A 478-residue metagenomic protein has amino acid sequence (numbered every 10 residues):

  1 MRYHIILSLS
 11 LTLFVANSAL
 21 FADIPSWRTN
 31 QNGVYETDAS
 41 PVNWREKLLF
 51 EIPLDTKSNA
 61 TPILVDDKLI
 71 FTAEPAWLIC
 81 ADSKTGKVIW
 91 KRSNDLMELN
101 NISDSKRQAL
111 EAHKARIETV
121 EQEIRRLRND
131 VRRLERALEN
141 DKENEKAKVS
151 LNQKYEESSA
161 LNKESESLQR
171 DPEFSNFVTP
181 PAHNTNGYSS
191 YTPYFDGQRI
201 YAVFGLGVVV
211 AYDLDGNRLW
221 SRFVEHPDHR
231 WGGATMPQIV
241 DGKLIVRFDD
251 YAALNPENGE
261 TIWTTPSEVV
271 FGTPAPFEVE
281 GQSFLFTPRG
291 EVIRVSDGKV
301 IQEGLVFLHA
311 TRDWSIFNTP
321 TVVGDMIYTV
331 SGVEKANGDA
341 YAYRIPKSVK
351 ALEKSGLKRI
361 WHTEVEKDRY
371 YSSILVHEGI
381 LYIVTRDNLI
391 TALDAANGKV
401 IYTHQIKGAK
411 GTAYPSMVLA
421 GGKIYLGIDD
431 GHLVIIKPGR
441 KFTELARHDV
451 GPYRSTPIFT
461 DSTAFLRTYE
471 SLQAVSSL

Functional and structural regions predicted by a protein language model:
M1-I5: Positively charged n-region of N-terminal signal peptides that target proteins for export
I6-N17: Bacterial N-terminal signal peptides
F21-L478: Noncatalytic, solvent-exposed loop/strand surfaces of beta-propeller-type extracellular/periplasmic domains
